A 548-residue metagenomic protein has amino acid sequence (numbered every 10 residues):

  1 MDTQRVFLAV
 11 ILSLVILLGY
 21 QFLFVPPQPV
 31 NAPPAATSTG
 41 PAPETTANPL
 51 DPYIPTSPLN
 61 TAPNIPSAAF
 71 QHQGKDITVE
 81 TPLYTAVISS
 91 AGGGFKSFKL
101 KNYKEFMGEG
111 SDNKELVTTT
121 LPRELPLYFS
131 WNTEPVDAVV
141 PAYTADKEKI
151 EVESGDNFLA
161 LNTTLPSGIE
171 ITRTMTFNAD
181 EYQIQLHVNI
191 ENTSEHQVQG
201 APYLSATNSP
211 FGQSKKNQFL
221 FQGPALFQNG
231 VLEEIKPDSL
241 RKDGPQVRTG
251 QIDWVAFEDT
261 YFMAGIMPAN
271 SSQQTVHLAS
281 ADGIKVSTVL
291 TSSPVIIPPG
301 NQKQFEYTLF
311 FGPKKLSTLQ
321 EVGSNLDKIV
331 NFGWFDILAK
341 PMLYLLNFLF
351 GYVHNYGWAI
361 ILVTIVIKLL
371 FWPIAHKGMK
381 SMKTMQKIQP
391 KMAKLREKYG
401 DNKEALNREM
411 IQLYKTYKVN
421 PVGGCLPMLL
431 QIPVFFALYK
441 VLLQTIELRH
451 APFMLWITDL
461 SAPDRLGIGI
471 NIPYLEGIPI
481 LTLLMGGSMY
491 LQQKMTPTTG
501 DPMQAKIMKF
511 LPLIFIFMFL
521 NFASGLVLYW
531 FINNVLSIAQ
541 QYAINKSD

Functional and structural regions predicted by a protein language model:
M1-L369: Membrane-protein biogenesis/insertion across secretory and organellar systems
A9-Y20, F435-L438, L483-S488, F510-I514: Core hydrophobic alpha-helical membrane-spanning segments
G300, L370-F435, Q444, M489-L520 (+1 more regions): Membrane-interface amphipathic helices and adjacent TM-edge segments
W334-V353, I388, M410, W456-I457 (+2 more regions): Hydrophobic alpha-helical segments of integral membrane proteins, encompassing both true transmembrane helices
V353-Y356, F517-V527: Transmembrane helix interruption/hinge and helix-loop junction motifs
K440-G486: Conserved catalytic motifs of ABC-family nucleotide-binding domains
T482, G525-N534: Hydrophobic core segments of alpha-helical transmembrane domains in multi-pass membrane proteins
